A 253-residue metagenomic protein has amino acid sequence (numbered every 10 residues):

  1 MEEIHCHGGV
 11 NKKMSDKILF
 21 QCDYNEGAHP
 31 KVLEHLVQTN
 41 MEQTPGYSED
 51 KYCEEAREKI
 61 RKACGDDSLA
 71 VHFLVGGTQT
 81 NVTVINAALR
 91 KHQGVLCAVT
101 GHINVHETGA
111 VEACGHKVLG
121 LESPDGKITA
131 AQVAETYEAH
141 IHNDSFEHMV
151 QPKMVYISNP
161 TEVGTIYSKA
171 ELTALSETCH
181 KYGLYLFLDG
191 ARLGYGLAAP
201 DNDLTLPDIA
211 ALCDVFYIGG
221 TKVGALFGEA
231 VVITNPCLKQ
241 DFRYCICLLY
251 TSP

Functional and structural regions predicted by a protein language model:
H29-G77, V99-N104, A110: Conserved N-terminal alpha-helix of the aminotransferase class I/II PLP-enzyme fold
S68-L89, L119-G126: Conserved core of the PLP fold type I
A87-V105, A134: Conserved PLP-anchoring active-site segment centered on the Schiff-base-forming lysine
V111, R192, L206-K239: Active-site PLP attachment segment
G115-K153, I157-E162, Y167-A174: PLP-dependent aminotransferase-class I/II
Y167-A199: Catalytic PLP-binding core of fold-type I/II PLP enzymes
Y250-P253: Conserved small/polar residues in nucleotide/adenosyl-binding loops
